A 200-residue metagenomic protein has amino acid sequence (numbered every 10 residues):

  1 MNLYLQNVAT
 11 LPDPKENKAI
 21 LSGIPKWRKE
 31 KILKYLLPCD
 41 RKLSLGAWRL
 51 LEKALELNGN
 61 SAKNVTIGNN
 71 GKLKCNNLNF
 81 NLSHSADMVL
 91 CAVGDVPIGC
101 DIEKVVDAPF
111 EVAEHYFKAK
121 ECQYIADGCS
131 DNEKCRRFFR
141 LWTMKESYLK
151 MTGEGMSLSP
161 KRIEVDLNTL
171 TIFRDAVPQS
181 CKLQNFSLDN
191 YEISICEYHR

Functional and structural regions predicted by a protein language model:
M1-R200: Core catalytic alpha/beta fold that binds nucleotide/phospho-ligands
